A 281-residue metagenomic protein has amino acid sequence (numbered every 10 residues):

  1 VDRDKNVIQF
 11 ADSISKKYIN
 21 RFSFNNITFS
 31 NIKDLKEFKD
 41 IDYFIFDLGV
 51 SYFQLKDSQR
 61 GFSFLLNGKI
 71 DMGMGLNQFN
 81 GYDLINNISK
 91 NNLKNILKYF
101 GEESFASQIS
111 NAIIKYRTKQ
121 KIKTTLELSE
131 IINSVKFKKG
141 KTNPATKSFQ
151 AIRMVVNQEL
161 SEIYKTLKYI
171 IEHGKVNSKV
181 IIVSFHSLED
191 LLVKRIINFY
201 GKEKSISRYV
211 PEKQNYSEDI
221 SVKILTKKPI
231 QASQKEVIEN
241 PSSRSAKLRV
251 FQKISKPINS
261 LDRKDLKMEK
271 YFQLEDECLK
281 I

Functional and structural regions predicted by a protein language model:
V1-I281: S-adenosyl-L-methionine-dependent methyltransferase catalytic core, i.e., the SAM/SAH-binding region
